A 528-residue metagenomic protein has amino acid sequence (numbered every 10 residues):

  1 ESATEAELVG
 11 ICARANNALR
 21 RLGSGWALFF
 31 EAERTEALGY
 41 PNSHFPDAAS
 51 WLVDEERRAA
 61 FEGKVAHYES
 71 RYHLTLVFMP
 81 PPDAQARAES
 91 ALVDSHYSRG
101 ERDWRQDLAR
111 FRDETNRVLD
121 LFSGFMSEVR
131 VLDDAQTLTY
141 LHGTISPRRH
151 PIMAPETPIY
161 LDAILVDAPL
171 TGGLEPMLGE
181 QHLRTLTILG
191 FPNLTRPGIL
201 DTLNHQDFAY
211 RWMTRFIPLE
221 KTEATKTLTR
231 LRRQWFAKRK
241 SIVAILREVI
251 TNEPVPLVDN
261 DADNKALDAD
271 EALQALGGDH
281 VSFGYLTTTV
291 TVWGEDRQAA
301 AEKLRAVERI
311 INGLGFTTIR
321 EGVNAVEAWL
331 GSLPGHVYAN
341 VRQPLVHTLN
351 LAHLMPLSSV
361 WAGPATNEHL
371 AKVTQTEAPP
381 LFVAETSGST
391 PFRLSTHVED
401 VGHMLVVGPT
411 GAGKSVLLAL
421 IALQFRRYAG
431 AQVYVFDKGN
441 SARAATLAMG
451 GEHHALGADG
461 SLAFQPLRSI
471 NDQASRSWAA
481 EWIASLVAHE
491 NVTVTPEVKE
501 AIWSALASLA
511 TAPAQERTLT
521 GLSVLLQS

Functional and structural regions predicted by a protein language model:
E1-A3, G100, Y285-W293, V401-G408 (+3 more regions): Glycine- and acidic
E1-A362: Extended, folded cores of ATP/NTP-driven motor/assembly subunits in large transport and secretion machines
E5, C12-R20, Q375-L456: Glycine-rich phosphate-binding loop of nucleotide-binding enzymes
E5, V9, R112, G284 (+8 more regions): Conserved structured core elements
E31-E33, L38-H44, A60-V65, L420-Q424 (+1 more regions): Switch/coupling segment of Walker-type NTPase motor domains
W104, L108, L189, D259-A262 (+8 more regions): Hydrophobic alpha-helical scaffolding
V258-L273, V281-S282, Q298, I311 (+2 more regions): Non-catalytic, charge-rich alpha-helical accessory subdomains
V341-V398: Glycine-rich nucleotide cofactor-binding entry segment
